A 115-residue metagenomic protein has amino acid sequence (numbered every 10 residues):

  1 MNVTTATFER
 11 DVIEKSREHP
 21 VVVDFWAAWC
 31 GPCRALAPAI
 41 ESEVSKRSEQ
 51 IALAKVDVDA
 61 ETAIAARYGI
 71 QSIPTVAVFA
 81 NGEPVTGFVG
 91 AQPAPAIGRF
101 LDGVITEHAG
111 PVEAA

Functional and structural regions predicted by a protein language model:
N2-V21: A short beta-strand-turn-helix
H19, W26-W29, S72: Short pre-active-site segment immediately N-terminal to redox-active cysteine/selenocysteine motifs in thiol-based
V23, C30-C33, V76: The canonical Cys-X-X-Cys-His
P32-S48: Typically the conserved alpha-helix immediately C-terminal to a functionally engaged Cys/Sec in thioredoxin-like
V56-I64: Structural microenvironment flanking redox-active thiols in thiol-disulfide oxidoreductases
G69-V112: Non-catalytic, surface beta->alpha helical segment in thiol-disulfide oxidoreductase systems
